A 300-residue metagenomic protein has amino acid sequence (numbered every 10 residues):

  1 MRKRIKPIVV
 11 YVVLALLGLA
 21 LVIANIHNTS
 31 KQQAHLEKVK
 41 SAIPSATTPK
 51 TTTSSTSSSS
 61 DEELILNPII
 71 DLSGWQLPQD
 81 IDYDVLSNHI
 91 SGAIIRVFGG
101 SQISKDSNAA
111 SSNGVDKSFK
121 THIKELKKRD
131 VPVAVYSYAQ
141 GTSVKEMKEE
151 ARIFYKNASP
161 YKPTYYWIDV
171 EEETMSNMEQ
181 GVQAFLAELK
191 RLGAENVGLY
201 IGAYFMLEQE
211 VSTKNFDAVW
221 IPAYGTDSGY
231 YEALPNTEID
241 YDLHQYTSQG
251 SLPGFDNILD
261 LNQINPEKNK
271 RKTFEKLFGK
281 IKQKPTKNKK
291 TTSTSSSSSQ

Functional and structural regions predicted by a protein language model:
M1-L16, I26: N-terminal Sec-pathway targeting helices
N28-S55: Ser/Thr/Pro/Gly-rich low-complexity linker/stalk segments immediately outside membranes or between
T56-Y83, D217-S296, Q300: Functionally critical loop-and-helix segments that line ligand-binding/catalytic clefts of soluble enzyme domains
L64-A134: N-terminal carbohydrate-binding/catalytic regions of secreted carbohydrate-active enzymes
P68-D71, S91-R96, V133-S137, T164-D169 (+3 more regions): Structural recognition of the beta-strand scaffold that forms the well-ordered cores of secreted hydrolase catalytic
G74-D84, A109-E125, V144-A158, Y204-E208 (+1 more regions): Alpha-helical scaffolding within the catalytic cores of extracellular/periplasmic polymer-degrading hydrolases
S143-S159, E173-E188: Alpha-helical scaffold elements lining the catalytic groove of polysaccharide deacetylases
Y165-L234: Catalytic domains of cell-wall/extracellular-matrix polysaccharide-remodeling enzymes, centered on de-N-acetylation
